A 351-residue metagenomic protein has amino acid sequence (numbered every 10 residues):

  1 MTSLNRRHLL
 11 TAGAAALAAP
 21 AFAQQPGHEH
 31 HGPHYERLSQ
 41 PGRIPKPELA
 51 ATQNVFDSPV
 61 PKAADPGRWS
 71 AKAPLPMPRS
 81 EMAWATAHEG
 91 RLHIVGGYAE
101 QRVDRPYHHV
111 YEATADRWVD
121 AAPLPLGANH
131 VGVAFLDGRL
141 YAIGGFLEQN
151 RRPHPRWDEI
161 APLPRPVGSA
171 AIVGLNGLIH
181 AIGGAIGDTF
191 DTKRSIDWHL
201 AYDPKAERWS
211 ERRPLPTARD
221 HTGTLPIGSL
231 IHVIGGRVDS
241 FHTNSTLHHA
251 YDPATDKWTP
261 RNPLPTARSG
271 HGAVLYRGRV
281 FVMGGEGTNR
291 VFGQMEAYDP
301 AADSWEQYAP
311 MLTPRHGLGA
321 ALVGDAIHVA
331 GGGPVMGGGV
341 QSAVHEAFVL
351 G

Functional and structural regions predicted by a protein language model:
M1-L17: N-terminal secretory signal peptides and thylakoid transit peptides that target proteins across membranes
N5, G13, Q24-G351: Kelch-like beta-propeller repeat domains
A18-F22: Hydrophobic membrane-targeting alpha-helices
